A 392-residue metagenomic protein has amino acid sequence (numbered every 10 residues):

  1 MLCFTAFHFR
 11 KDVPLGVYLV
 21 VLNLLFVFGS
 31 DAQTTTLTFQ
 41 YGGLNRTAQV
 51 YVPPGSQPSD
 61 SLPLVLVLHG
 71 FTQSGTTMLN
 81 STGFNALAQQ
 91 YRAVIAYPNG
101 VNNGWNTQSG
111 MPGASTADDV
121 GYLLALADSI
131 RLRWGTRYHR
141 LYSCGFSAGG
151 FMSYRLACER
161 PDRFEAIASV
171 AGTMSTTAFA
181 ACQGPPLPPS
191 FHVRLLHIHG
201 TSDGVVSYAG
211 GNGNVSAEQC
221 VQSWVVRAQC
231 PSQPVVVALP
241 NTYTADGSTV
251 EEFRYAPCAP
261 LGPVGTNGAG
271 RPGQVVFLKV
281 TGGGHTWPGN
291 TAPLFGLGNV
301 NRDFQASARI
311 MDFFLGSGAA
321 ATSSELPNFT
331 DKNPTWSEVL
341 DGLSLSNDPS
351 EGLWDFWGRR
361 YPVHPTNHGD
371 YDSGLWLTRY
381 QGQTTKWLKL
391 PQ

Functional and structural regions predicted by a protein language model:
S30-L64, T76, T82, Q90 (+11 more regions): A domain-start/cap signature at the N-terminus of enzymes
G55-S59, T107-A148, C158: Gly/Ser-rich "nucleophile elbow"/oxyanion-hole loop immediately N-terminal to the catalytic nucleophile in hydrolases
G70-Q73, G283: Active-site glycine-rich loops that stabilize anionic/oxyanionic intermediates across multiple enzyme folds
Q73-S129, F277: Active-site machinery of serine-nucleophile hydrolases
H197-H199: Short beta-strand/loop motif that positions the catalytic acidic residue of the alpha/beta-hydrolase fold
T201-V275, G289-F304: Active-site-adjacent alpha-helix of alpha/beta-hydrolase-fold enzymes
P231, G318-Y361: Residue-level detector of functionally pivotal "anchor" positions at catalytic/ligand-binding pockets or at interdomain
W354-Q392: Short, surface-exposed loop/turn motifs with a glycine/proline- and acidic-biased composition
